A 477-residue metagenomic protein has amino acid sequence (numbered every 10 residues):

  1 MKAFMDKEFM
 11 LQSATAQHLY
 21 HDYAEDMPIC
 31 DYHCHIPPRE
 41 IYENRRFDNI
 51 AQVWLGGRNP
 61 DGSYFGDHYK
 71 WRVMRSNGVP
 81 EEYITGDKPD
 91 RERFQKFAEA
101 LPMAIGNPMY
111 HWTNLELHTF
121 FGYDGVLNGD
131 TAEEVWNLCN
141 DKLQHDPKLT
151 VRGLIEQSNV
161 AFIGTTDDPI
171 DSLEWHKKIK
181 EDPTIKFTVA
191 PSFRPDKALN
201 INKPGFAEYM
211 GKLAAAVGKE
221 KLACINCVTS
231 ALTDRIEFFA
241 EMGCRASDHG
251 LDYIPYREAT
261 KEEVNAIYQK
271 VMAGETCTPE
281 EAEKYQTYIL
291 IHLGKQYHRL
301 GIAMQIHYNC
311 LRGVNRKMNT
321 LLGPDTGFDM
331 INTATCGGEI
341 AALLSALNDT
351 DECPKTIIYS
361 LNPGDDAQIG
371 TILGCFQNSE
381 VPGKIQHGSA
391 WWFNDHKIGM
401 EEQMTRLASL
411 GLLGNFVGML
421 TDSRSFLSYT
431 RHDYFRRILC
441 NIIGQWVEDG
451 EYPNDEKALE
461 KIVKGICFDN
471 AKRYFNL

Functional and structural regions predicted by a protein language model:
K2-L300, E352-P354, I358-G370, G374-L477: Metal-cofactor-binding active-site regions of metalloenzymes
E43-N44, K317-N319: Short secondary-structure transition/capping segments
M304-I306: C-terminal amphipathic alpha-helical interaction region
C310, N315: Hard-cation-handling environments
N319-G327: Short glycine/proline- and charge-enriched loop/turn segments that cap or connect secondary-structure elements
T333-I340: Divalent-cation-assisted or electrostatically stabilized phosphate/pyrophosphate-binding catalytic cores
L343-D349: Short, basic/hydrophobic alpha-helical segments
